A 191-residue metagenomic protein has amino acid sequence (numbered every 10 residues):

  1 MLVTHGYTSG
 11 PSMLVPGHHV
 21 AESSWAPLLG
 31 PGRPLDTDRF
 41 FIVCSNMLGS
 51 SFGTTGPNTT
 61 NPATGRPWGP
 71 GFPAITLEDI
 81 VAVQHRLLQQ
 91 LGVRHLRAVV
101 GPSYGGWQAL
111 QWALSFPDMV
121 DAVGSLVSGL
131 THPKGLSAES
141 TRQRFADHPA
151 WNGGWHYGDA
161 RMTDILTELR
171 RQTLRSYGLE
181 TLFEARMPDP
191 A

Functional and structural regions predicted by a protein language model:
M1-N61: N-terminal cap/lid subdomain of alpha/beta-hydrolase-fold enzymes
G6-T8, N46-G49, S103, V127-L130 (+1 more regions): Short, flexible loop/turn elements at secondary-structure junctions
L29-R33, L87, A109-Q111: Catalytic micro-motifs at enzyme active sites that drive phosphoryl/nucleotidyl and oxygen chemistry
G32-L35, S115, M162-L166: A general structural signal for short secondary-structure junctions and capping/turn motifs
A63-A74, E78-A98: Conserved acidic catalytic loop of the alpha/beta-hydrolase fold
A74-A82, P102-G106, L110, L114 (+1 more regions): Short, amphipathic alpha-helical segments
R94-S137: Conserved hydrolase catalytic core segment
V120, S125-A191: Alpha/beta-hydrolase-fold enzymes
